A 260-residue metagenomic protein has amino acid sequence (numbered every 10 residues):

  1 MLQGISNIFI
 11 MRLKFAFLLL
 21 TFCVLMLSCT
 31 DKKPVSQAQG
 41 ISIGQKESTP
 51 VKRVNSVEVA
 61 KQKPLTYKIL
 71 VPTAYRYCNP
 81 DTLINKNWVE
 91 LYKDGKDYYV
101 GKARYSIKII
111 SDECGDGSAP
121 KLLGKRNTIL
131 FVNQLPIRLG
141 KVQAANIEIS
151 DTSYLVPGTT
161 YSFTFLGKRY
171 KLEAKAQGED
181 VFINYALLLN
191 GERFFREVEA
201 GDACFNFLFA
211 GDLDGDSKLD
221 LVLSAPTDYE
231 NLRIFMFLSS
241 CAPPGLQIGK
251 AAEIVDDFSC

Functional and structural regions predicted by a protein language model:
L2-Q3, I8-F15: Positively charged n-region of N-terminal signal peptides that target proteins for export
I10, F17, E199-A203, K218: Generic alpha-helix detector with strongest preference for long hydrophobic helices that associate with membranes
F15-V24: Sec-dependent N-terminal signal peptides
L27-S28: C-terminal motif of bacterial Sec signal peptides marking the signal peptidase cleavage site
K33-G211, S224-C260: Beta-propeller-forming repeat regions
G215-A225: Acidic/hydrophobic-patterned starts of short beta strands in beta-sheet-rich repeat architectures
